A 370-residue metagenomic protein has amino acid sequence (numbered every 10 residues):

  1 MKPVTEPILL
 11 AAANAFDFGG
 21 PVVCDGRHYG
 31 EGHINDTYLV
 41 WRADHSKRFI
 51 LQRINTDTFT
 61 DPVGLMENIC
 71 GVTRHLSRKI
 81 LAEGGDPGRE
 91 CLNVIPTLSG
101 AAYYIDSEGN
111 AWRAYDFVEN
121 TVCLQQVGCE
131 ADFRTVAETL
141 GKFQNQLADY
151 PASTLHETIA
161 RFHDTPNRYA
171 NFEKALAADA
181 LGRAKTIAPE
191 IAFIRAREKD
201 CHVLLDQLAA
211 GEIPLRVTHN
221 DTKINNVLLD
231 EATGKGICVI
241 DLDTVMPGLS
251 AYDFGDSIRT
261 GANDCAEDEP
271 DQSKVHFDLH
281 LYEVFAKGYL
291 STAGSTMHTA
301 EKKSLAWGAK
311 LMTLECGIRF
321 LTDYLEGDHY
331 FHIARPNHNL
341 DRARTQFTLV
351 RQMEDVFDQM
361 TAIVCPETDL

Functional and structural regions predicted by a protein language model:
M1-D25: Juxta-kinase regulatory segment immediately upstream of eukaryotic protein kinase catalytic domains
G26-H28, H33-K174, G248-S250, G261 (+4 more regions): Conserved ATP-binding subdomain of kinase catalytic cores across diverse folds
R27-E31, Q52-R53, F59-V63, V118-R134 (+7 more regions): ATP-dependent phospho-/nucleotidyl transfer catalytic cores
D241: Conserved active-site aspartate in kinases
A251-S295, L311-Y330: Active-site activation/catalytic loop segments of kinase-like enzymes and analogous catalytic loops in related
K302-M312: Small/polar glycine-rich anion-binding or flexible loop at a beta-alpha turn
M353-V356: Long, compositionally biased intrinsically disordered regions
